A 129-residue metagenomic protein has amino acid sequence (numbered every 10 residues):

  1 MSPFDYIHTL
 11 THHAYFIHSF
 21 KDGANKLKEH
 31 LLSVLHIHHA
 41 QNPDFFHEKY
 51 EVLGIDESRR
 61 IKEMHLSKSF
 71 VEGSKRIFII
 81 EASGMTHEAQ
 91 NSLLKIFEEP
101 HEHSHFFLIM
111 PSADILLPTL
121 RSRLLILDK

Functional and structural regions predicted by a protein language model:
M1-A82, H105-F107: P-loop/Walker A NTP-binding region and its immediately flanking N-terminal helices in P-loop NTPase folds
F45, L93, L124: Conserved RecA-like P-loop NTPase ATPase core
E63, K95, S122: Conserved adenine-binding aromatic site and its adjacent loop/helix in ATP-hydrolyzing domains
S67-F70, E99-E102, I126: Alpha-helix capping at helix-to-loop junctions
A82-E102: Conserved Walker B catalytic segment
A89-S92, S112-L116, L120: Helical "lid/switch" subdomain of P-loop NTPase nucleotide-binding domains
H105-I109, I126-D128: Short hydrophobic alpha-helical runs that function as membrane-insertion/retention elements
P118-K129: A short helix-turn-beta junction within AAA+ P-loop NTPase domains corresponding to the substrate/partner-engaging
